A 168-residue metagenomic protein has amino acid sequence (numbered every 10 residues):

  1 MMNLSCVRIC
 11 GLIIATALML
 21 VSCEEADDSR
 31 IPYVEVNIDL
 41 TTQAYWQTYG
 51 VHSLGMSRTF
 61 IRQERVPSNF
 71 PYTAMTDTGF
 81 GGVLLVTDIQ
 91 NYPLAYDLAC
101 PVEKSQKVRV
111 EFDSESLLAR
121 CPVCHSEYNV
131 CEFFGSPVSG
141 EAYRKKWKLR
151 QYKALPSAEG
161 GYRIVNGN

Functional and structural regions predicted by a protein language model:
M1-G11: Bacterial N-terminal signal peptides that target proteins for export
C6-R8, C23-R30: Secretory/periplasmic and organellar redox-cofactor proteins
A17, L94, E115-L118: Processing junctions and N-termini across compartments
L18-S22: C-terminal motif of bacterial Sec signal peptides marking the signal peptidase cleavage site
A26-D113, N129, F134, R150-N168: N-terminal pre-ligand scaffold of iron-sulfur
S116-S126: Cysteine-rich micro-motifs
A142-K145: Short Gly/Pro-enriched turn/cap motifs at secondary-structure boundaries
